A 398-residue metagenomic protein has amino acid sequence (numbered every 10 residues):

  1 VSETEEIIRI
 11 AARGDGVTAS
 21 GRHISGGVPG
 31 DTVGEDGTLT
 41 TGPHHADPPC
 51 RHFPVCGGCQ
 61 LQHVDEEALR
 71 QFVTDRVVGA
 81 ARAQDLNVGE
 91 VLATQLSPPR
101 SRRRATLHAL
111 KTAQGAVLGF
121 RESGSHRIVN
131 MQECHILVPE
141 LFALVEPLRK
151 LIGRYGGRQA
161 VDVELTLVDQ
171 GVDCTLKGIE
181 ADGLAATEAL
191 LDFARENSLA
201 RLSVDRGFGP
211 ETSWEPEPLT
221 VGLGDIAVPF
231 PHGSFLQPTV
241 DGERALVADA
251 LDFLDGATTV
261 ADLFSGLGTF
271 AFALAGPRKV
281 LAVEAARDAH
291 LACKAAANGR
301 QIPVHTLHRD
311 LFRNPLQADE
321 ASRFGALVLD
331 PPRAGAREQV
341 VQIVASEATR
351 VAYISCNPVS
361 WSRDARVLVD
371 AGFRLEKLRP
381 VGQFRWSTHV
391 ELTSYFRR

Functional and structural regions predicted by a protein language model:
V1-I8, A12, R154, A181-R398: Rossmann-like S-adenosyl-L-methionine
V1-P54, S125: Terminal RNA-binding accessory module
G16-A19, G119-E122, C293: Short, acidic/hydrophobic/Gly-rich beta-strand patch recurrent on exposed beta strands that often constitutes part
P43-D47, P54-A160: Extended interfacial segments that mediate partner engagement and assembly in macromolecular machines
V91-P98, V163-E164, G207-P210, R379-Q383: Short, solvent-exposed loop/turn elements at beta->coil junctions and helix N-caps that rim active or binding pockets
H108-T112, T166-V168, R397: Short beta-strand micro-motifs enriched in acidic
R127-D162, L167-G171, E180-S203: Internal alpha/beta scaffold segment
